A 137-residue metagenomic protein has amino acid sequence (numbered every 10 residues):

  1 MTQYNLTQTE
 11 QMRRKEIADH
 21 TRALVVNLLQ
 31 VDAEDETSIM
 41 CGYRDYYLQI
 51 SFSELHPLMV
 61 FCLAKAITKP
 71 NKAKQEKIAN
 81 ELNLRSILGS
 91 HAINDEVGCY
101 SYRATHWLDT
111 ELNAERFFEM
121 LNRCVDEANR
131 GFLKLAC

Functional and structural regions predicted by a protein language model:
M1-Q49, L84-N94: Charge-rich, low-complexity N-terminal segments
L6, F61-T68, T110-N113, F117: Short histidine-centered catalytic/ligand-binding loop motif
T9, R13-I17, P70-Q75, R116-R123 (+1 more regions): Short amphipathic alpha-helical segments
L24, I78-R85, M120-G131: Conserved short hydrophobic interaction patches
I39, P57-M59, G98-Y100: Hydrophobic residues embedded in beta-strands of well-ordered beta-sheets
I50-A66: A short acidic-to-branched-hydrophobic micro-motif
C62-R103: Short, internal acidic amphipathic alpha-helical interface segments that mediate docking to partner proteins
I93-N122, D126, L133-C137: Well-ordered alpha/beta subsegment
